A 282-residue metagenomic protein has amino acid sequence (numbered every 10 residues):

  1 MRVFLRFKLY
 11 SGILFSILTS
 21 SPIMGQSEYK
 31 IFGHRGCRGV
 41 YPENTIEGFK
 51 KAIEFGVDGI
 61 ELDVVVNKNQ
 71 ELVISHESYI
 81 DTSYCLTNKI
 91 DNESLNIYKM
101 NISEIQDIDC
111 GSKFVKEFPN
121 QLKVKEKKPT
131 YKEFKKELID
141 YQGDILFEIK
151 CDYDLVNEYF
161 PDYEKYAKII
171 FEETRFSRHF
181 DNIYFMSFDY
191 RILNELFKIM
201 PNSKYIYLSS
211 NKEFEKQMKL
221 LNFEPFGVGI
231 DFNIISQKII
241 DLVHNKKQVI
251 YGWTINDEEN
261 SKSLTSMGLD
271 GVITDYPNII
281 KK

Functional and structural regions predicted by a protein language model:
M1-E28: Bacterial Sec-dependent N-terminal signal peptides
P22-K282: Phosphate-group recognition and catalysis centered on beta-loop-alpha active-site segments
